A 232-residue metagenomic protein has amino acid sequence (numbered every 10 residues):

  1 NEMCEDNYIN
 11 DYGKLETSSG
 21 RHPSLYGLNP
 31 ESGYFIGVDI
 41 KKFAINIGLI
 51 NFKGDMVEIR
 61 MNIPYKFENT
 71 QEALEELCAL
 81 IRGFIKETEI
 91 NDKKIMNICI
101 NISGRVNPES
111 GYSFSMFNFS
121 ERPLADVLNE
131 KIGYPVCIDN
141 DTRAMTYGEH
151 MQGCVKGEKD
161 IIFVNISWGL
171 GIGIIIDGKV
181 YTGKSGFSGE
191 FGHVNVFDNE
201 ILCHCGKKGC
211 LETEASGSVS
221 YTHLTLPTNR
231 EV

Functional and structural regions predicted by a protein language model:
N1-I9: Basic amphipathic alpha-helical segments that dock to polyanions
D11-F35, D139-I161: Conserved phosphate-binding catalytic cores of ATP/NTP-utilizing and phosphoryl-transfer enzymes
H22-V57, L170-I175: Gly/Thr-rich phosphate-binding beta-strand-loop-beta motif of the actin/hexokinase/Hsp70
F35-D39, I95-C99, I161-N165, G171-G173: Short glycine-aspartate micro-motif
M56, S113, V180-Y181: Hydrophobic "anchor" residues
R60-D160: Glycine-rich phosphate-binding loop and adjoining helix at the ATP-binding site of ATP-dependent phosphoryl-transfer
G157-E214: Glycine-rich phosphate-binding loop of actin/hexokinase-like ATP-binding domains
Y221-T228: Conserved small/polar residues in nucleotide/adenosyl-binding loops
